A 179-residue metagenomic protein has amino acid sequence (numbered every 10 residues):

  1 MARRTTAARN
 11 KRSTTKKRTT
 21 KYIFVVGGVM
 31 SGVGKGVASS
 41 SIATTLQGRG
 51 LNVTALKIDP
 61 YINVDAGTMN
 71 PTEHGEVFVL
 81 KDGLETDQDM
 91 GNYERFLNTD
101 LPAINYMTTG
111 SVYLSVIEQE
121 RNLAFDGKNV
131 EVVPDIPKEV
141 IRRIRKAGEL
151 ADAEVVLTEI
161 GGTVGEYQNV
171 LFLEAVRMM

Functional and structural regions predicted by a protein language model:
A2-M179: Flexible phosphate-sensing "switch/lid" loops adjacent to ATP/NTP-binding sites across phosphate-transfer
